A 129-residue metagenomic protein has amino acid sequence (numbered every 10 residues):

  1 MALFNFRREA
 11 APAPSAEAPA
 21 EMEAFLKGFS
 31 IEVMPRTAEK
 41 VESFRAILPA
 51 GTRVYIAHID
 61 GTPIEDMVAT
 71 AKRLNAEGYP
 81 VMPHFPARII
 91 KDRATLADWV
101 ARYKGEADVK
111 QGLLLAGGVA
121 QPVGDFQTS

Functional and structural regions predicted by a protein language model:
M1-R7: N-terminal acidic, proline/glycine-rich, low-complexity intrinsically disordered segments
R8-S129: Active-site beta->alpha loop and helix N-cap motifs at the rims of alpha/beta catalytic domains
